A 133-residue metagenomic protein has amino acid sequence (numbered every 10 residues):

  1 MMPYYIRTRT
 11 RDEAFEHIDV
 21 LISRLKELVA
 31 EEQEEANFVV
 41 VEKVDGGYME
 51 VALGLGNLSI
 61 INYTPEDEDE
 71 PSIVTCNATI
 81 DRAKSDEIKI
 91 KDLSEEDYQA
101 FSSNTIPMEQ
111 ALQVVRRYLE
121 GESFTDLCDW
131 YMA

Functional and structural regions predicted by a protein language model:
M1-E31, E35, T64-A133: Acidic, proline/glycine-rich low-complexity IDRs
S23-Y63: Short, well-structured hydrophobic secondary-structure segments
